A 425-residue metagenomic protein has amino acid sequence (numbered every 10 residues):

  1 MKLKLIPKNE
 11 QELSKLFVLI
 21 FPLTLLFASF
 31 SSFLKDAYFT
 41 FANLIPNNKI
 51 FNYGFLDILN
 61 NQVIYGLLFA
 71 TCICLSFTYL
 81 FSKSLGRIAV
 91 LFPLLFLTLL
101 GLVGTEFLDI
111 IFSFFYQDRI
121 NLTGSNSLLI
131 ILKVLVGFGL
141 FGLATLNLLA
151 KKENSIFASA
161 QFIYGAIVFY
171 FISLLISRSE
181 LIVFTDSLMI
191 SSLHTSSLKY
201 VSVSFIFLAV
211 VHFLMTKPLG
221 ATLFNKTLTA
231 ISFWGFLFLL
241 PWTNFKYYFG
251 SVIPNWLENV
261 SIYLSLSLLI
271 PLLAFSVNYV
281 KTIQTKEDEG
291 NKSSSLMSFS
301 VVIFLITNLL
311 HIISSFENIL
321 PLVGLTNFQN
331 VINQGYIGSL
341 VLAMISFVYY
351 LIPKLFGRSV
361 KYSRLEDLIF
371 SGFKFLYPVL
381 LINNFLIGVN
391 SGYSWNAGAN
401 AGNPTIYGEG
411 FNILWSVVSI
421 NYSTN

Functional and structural regions predicted by a protein language model:
M1-N9: Short, Lys/Arg-rich, polar N-terminal cytosolic tail immediately upstream of the first transmembrane signal-anchor
K4, K151-E153, S173-L175, S179-I182 (+1 more regions): Conserved, charged catalytic cores of large soluble enzymes
I6, N52, L188-M189, A221 (+1 more regions): Generic recognition of flexible, low-complexity loop/linker segments
L13-F115, S127-L148, S159-L181, L193-P218 (+5 more regions): Hydrophobic cores of alpha-helical transmembrane segments in multi-pass integral membrane proteins
R119-S125, D186, I190-S197, F249-V260 (+1 more regions): Membrane-helix interface and helix-disruption motif detector
I156: Extracellular/periplasmic catalytic domains that process cell-envelope and extracellular macromolecules
E287-S293: Histidine/acidic residue-rich metal-binding segments in metalloenzymes
